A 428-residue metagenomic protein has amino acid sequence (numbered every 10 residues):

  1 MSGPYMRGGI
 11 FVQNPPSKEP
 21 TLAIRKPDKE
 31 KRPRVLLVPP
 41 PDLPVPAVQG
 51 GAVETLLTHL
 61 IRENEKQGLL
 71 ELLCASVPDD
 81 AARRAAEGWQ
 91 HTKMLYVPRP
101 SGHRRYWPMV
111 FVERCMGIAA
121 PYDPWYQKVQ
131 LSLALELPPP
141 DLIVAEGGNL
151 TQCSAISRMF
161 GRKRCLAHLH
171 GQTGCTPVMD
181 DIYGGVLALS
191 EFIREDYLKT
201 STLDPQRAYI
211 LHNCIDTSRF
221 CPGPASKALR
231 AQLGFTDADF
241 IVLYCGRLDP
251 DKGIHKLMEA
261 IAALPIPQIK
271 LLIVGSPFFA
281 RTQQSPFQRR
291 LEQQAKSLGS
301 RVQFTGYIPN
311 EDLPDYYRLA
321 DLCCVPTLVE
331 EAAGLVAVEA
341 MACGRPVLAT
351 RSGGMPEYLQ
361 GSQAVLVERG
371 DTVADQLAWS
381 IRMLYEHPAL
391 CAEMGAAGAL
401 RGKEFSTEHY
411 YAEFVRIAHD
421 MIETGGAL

Functional and structural regions predicted by a protein language model:
F160, Q284-Y307: Nucleotide-activated donor-binding/catalytic signature segment of Leloir-type glycosyltransferases, i.e., the conserved
C221-F235: A short helix/loop element that forms part of the nucleotide-sugar donor recognition site in Leloir-type
T236-K252, M258-I261, L272: Conserved donor-binding/catalytic core segment of Leloir-type glycosyltransferases
K270-R289: Glycosyltransferase donor-sugar binding loop
Y307, Y316-A320: Short alpha-helical donor nucleotide-sugar binding micro-motif in glycosyltransferases
P346-A349, L366: Short hydrophobic beta-strand element within catalytic cores of glycosyltransferases and related nucleotide-activated
P356-R382, A389-L390: Change "using UDP/GDP/dTDP sugars" to "using nucleotide sugars
Q376, M383, L390-E404, R416: A short, well-ordered alpha-helix in the C-terminal region of glycosyltransferases
